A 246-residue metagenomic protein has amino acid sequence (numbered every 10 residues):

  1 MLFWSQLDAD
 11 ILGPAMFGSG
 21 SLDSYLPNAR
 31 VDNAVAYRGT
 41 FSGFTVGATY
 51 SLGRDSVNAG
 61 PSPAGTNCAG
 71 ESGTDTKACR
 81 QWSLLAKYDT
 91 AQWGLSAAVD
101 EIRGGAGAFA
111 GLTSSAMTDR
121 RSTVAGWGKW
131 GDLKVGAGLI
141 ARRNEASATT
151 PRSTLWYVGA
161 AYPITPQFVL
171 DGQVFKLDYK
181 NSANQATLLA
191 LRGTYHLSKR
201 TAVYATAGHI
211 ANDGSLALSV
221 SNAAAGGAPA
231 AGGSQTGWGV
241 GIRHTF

Functional and structural regions predicted by a protein language model:
M1-G53, K87-G94, H209: Outer membrane beta-barrel
F3-I11, G60, F109, T149 (+1 more regions): Outer-membrane beta-barrel and related beta-rich outer-membrane complex signature in Gram-negative bacteria
A9-L26, S115-D119, L139, R143-N144 (+3 more regions): Extracellular/periplasm-exposed beta-strand and loop segments of Gram-negative cell-envelope proteins, dominated by
S21-L22, A64-S72, F109-L112, E145-S147 (+2 more regions): Extracellular loop and loop/strand-boundary signature of outer-membrane beta-barrel proteins
G43, Q167, K199-R200: Short loop/turn motifs that connect adjacent beta-strands in outer-membrane beta-barrel proteins
K77, W82-Y195, T206-H209: Detector for outer-membrane/organellar transmembrane beta-barrel domains, recognizing the amphipathic beta-strand
Y195-L197, H209, G232-F246: Outer-membrane beta-barrel "beta-signal"
L197-K199, A207-V220: C-terminal beta-signal and adjacent terminal beta-strands/loops of Gram-negative outer-membrane beta-barrel proteins
